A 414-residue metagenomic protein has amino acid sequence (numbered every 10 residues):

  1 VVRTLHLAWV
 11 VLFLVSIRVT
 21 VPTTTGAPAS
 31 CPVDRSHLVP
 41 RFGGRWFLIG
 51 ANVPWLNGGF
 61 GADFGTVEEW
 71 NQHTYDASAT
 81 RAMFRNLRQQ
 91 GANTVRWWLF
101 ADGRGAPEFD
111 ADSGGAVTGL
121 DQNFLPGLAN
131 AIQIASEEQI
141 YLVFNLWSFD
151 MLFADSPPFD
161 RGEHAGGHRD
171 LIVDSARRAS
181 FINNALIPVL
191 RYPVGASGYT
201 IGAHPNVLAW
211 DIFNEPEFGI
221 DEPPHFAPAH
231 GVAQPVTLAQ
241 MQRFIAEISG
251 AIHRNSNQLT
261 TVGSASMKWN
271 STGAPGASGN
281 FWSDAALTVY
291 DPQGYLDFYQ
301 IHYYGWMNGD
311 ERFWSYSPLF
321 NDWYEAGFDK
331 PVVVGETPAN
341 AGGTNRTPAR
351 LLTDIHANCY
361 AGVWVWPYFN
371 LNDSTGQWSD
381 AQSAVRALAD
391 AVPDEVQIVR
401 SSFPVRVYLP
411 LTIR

Functional and structural regions predicted by a protein language model:
V1-P28: Sec-dependent, cleavable N-terminal signal peptides
T4-L7, V19, S36, W97 (+4 more regions): Positively charged, low-complexity intrinsically disordered regions
L14, I413-R414: Short, solvent-exposed mixed-charge patches
C31, V332-V333, G362, N370-R406: Aromatic- and carboxylate-lined catalytic core of secreted/periplasmic carbohydrate-active enzymes
C31-L296, I301-E311, P318, A326-K330 (+1 more regions): Active-site mouth of glycoside hydrolases
V334-A339: Short acidic/histidine-rich active-site segments
P410: Conserved functional hotspot residues at active sites or interaction interfaces
